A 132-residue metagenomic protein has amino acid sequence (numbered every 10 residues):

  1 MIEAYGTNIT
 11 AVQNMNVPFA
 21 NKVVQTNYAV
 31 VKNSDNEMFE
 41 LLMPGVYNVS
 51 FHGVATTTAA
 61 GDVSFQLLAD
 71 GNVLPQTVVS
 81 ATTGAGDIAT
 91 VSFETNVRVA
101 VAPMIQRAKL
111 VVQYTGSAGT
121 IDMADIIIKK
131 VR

Functional and structural regions predicted by a protein language model:
M1-R132: Extracellular jelly-roll beta-sandwich "head" domains, especially the C-terminal globular C1q domain
